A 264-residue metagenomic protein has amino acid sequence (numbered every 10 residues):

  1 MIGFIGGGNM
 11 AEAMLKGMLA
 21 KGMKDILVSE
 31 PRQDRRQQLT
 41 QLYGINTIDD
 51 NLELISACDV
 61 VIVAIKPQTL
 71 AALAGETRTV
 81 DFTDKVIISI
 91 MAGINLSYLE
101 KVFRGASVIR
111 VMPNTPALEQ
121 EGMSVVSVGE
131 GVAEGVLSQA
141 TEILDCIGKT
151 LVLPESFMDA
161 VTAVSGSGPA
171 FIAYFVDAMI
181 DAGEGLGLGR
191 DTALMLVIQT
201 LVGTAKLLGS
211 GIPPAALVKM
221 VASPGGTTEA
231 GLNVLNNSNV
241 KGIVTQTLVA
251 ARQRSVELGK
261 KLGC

Functional and structural regions predicted by a protein language model:
M1-A57, E121-G122, E184-G185: NAD(P)+-binding Rossmann beta1-loop-alpha1 motif at the extreme N-terminus of oxidoreductases
L15, Q33, Y43, N51-V126: Rossmann-like NAD(P)(H) cofactor-binding subdomain of soluble oxidoreductases
I26, R36, L54, L70 (+3 more regions): Small-residue helix-packing motif on alpha-helices
V61, I143-K149, A160-A163, M220 (+1 more regions): Residue-level recognition of specific faces of alpha-helices
L99-S107, M123-A160, A173-S210: Internal alpha-helical scaffold of NAD(P)-dependent oxidoreductase catalytic cores
V108, M158-A163, P214-K219: Short pre-catalytic strand/loop immediately N-terminal to key active-site residues, enriched for Gly-Thr
M195-C264: NAD(P)-dependent Rossmann-like dehydrogenase/reductase catalytic/cofactor-binding core
